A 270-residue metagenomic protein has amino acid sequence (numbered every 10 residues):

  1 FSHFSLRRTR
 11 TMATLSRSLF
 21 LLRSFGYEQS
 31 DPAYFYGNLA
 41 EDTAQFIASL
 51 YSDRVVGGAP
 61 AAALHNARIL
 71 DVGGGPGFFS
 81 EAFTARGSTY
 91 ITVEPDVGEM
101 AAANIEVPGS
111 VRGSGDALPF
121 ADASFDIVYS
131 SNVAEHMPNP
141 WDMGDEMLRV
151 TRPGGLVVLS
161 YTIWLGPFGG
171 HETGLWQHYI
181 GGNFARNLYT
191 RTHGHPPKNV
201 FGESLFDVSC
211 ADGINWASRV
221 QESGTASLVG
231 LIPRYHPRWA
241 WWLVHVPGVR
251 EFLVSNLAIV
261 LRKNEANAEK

Functional and structural regions predicted by a protein language model:
F4-A117, Y129, G144, L253-L257 (+1 more regions): Conserved N-terminal segment of class I S-adenosyl-L-methionine
D31-N38, E135, F201-S204: Short, surface-exposed alpha-helical recognition segments that flank or form part of ligand/macromolecule-binding
V97, N132-V133, Y235: Short, flexible loop/turn elements at secondary-structure junctions
D116, A134, L165: Adenine-nucleotide cofactor-binding loop residues
I127-P138: A short SAM/SAH-binding and catalytic strip from SAM-dependent methyltransferases
P138-E146, R152, L156-N264: S-adenosyl-L-methionine-dependent methyltransferase catalytic module, highlighting the catalytic core
